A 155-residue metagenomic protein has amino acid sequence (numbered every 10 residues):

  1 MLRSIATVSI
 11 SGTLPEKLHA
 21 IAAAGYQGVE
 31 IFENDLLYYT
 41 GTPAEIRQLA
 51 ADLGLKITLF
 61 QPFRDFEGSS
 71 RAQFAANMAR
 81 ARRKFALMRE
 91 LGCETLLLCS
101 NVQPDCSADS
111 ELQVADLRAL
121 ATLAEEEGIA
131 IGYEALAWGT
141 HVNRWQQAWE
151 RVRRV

Functional and structural regions predicted by a protein language model:
M1-E94, E125: N-terminal pre-domain/capping segments
D52, E67-V155: Active-site acidic/histidine proton-transfer and metal-coordination neighborhood in alpha/beta enzyme cores
